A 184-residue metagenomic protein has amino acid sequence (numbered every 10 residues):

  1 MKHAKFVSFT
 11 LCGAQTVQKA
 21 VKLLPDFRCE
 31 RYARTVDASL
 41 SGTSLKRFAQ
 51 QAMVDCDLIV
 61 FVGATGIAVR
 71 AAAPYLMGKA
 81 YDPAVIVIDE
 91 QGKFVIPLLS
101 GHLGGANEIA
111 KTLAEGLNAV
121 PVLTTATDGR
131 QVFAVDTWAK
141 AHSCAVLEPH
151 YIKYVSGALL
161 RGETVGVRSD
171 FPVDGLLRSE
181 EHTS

Functional and structural regions predicted by a protein language model:
M1-R34: N-terminal basic/disordered segments at the start of proteins
G13-V17, I67-A71, A106: Short glycine/serine/threonine-rich phosphate/pyrophosphate-binding segments that cradle anionic phosphate groups
R28-Q51: N-terminal beta-loop-helix "entrance" segment that forms/cooperates in small-molecule cofactor or anionic ligand
C29-A33, V60-G63, V87-I88, P121-T125 (+1 more regions): General beta-strand structural signal in soluble alpha/beta enzymes
R70-Y81: Short Gly/Thr/Asp-enriched flexible loops that form oxyanion-binding sites at enzyme active sites
Y81-F133: Long, charge-dense
L113-D174: Conserved anion/nucleotide-ligand pocket segment
E180-T183: Conserved small/polar residues in nucleotide/adenosyl-binding loops
